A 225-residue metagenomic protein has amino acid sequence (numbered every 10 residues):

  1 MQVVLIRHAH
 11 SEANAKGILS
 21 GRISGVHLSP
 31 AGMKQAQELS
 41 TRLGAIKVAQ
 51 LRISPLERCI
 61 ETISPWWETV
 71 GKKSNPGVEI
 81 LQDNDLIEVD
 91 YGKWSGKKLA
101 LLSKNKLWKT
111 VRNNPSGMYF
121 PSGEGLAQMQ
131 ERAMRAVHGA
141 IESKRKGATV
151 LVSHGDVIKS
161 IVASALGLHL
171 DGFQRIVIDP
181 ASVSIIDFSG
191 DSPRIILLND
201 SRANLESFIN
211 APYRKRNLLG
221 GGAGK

Functional and structural regions predicted by a protein language model:
Q2, V89-A100, E142-G147, S164-K225: Acidic, low-complexity terminal tails and accessory targeting/binding regions of phosphate-metabolizing enzymes
Q2-H8, L151: Short, hydrophobic/glycine-enriched beta-strand segments
H8, G32, H154: Short, conserved phosphate/pyrophosphate- and ester-handling motifs at nucleotide-, phospho-/glycolipid
E12-E61, P65-W66, Y119-R135: Loop-to-helix element that buttresses phosphate recognition and phosphoryl-transfer chemistry
Q37-K109, K225: Phosphate-coordination/substrate-recognition cap region in phosphate-metabolizing enzymes
L107-Q128, N217-G224: Short glycine/proline- and acidic residue-enriched helix-loop micro-motifs that form flexible lids or anion-recognition
M129-S143, G147-G155: GST-like fold's C-terminal all-alpha helical module
